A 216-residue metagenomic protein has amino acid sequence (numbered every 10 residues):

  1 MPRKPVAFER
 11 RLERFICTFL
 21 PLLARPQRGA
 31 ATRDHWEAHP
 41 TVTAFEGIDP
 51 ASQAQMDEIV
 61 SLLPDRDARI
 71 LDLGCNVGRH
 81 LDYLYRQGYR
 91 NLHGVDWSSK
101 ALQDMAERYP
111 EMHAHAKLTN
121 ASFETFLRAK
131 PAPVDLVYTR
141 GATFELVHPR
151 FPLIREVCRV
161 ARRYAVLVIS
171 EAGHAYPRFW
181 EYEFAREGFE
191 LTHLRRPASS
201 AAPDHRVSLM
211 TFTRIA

Functional and structural regions predicted by a protein language model:
P2-L63: Conserved class I S-adenosyl-L-methionine
V77-G88: Conserved SAM-binding loop of SAM-dependent methyltransferases across substrates and taxa, primarily the Class I
S98: Conserved SAM/SAH-binding beta-strand->alpha-helix loop
M105-A106: Conserved SAM-binding loop
M112-E124: Conserved SAM-binding strand-loop segment of SAM-dependent methyltransferases
Y138: A conserved beta-strand element that flanks and buttresses the S-adenosyl-L-methionine
E145-E156: A short, conserved alpha-helix within the catalytic core of class I
R162-E171: Conserved beta-strand signature within the Rossmann-like core of class I S-adenosyl-L-methionine
